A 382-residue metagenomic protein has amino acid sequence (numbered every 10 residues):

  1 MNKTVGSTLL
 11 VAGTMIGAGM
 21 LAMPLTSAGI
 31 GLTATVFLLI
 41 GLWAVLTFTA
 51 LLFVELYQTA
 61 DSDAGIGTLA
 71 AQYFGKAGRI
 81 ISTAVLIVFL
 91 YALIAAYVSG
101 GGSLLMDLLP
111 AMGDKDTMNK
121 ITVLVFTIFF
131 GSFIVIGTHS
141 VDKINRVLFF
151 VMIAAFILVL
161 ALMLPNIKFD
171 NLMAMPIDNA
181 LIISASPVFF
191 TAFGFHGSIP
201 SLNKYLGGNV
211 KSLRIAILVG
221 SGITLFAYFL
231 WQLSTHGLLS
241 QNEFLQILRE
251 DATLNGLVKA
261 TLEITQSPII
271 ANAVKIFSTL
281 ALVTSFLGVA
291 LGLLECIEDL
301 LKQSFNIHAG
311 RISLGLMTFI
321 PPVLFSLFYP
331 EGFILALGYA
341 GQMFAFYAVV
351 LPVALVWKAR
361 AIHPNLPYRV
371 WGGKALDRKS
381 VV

Functional and structural regions predicted by a protein language model:
M1-L25, I30, T47-L51, D63 (+5 more regions): Membrane-interface "cap" regions at the ends of multi-pass membrane proteins
N2-V11, G75-F89, P176-P187, E263-A281 (+1 more regions): Select transmembrane alpha-helical segments in multipass membrane proteins
T8-M15, T83-L86, L108-G137, V151-V159 (+4 more regions): Transmembrane alpha-helical segments of multi-pass small-molecule transport proteins
F48-G113, K275-D299: Hydrophobic transmembrane alpha-helices that form the core helical bundles of multi-pass secondary transporters
A64-K76, G222-L282, Q303: TM-loop-TM module centered on a large, flexible mid-protein loop between adjacent transmembrane helices in multi-pass
S103-D107, F126-L148, Y205, S326-L335: Membrane-water interface regions at transmembrane-helix termini and the short interhelical loops of multi-pass membrane
G113-V125, H139, R146-G256: Helix-loop-helix junctions that connect adjacent transmembrane segments in multi-pass membrane transporters
N119, P176, F305-M317, P321-L324 (+1 more regions): C-terminal membrane-solvent junction of multi-pass transporters and transport-like membrane proteins
